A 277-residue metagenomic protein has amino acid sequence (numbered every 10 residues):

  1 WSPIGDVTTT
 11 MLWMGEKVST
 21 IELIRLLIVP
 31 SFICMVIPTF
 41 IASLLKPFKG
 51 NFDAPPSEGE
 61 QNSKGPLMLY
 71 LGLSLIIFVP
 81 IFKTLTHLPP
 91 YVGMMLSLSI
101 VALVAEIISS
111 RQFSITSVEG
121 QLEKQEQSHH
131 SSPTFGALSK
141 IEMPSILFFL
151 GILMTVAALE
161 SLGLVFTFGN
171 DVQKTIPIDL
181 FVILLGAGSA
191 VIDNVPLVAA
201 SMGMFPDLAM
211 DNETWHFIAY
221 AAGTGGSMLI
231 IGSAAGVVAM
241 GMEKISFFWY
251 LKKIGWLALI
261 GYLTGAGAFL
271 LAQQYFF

Functional and structural regions predicted by a protein language model:
W1, V7, M11-I28, A157-F248: Membrane-interfacial helix-loop connectors
W1-S2, M11-W13, V18-M68, G72 (+3 more regions): Juxtamembrane and boundary regions of transmembrane helices in multi-pass small-molecule transporters and channels
S2-T9, I77-K83: C-terminal ends of transmembrane alpha-helices and the immediately adjacent extracellular/lumenal or cytosolic loop
S31-S43, L69-I81, S97-E106, F149-A157 (+3 more regions): Hydrophobic core segments of alpha-helical transmembrane domains in multi-pass membrane transport and ion-translocation
L75, V79, K83-E213: Transmembrane helical segments that form the transport core of multi-pass membrane transport proteins
I141, A221, I254-A258: Loop-to-transmembrane-helix entry motif
